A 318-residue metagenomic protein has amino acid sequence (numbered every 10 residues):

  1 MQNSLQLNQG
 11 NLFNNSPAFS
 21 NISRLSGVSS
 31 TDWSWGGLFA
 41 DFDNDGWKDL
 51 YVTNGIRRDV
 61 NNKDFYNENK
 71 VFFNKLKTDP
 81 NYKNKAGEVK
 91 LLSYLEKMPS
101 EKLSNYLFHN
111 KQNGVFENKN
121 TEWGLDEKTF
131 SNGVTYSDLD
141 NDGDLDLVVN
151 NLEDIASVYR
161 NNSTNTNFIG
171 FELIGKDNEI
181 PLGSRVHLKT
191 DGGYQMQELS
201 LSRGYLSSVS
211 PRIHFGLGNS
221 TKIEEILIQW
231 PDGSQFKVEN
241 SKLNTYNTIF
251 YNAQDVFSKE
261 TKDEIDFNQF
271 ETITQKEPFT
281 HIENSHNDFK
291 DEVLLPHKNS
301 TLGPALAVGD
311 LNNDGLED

Functional and structural regions predicted by a protein language model:
M1, N54-P99: Short, conserved, GDST-rich strand-edge loop motifs in beta-rich repeat architectures
Q2, A18-F19, W33, F130: Extended, hydrophobic alpha-helical segments in both membrane/secreted and soluble proteins
Q2-G10, Y106-N110: Beta-propeller blade signature
L7-N8, W35-N44, N132-L139, L302-E317: Beta-propeller blade termini
L12-G27, G114-G124: Blade-edge beta-strand/turn elements of extracellular beta-propeller and related beta-sheet repeat scaffolds
W33-F73, E239, L243-Y246, N252-K262: Internal hydrophobic scaffold segments of catalytic domains
D45-T53, N141-N150, N313-D318: Acidic/hydrophobic-patterned starts of short beta strands in beta-sheet-rich repeat architectures
Y94-Y106, N110-K111, V115-A305: Gly/Ser/Thr/Pro-enriched helix-cap/hinge segments flanking short amphipathic alpha-helices
